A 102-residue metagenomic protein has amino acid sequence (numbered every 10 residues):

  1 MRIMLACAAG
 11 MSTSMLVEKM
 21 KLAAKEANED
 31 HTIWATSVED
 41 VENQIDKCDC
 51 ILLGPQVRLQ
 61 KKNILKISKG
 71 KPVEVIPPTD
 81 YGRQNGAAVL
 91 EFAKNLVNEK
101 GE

Functional and structural regions predicted by a protein language model:
R2-A8, D49-L52, E74-P77: Short glycine-rich or small-residue beta-strand-to-loop segments that form or flank ligand, phosphate, metal/Fe-S
R2-D40: Conserved active-site segments centered on acidic
I3, E74-E102: Ser/Thr/Gly-rich flexible loops in soluble cytosolic domains mediating phosphotransfer, phosphorylation
G10-M11, R58, T79-D80: Short, surface-exposed acidic/glycine-rich loop or hinge patches that mediate macromolecular interfaces
V17-M20, I64, I76-P78, N85: Non-catalytic interaction surface on structured domains
E18, L22, K66, E91 (+1 more regions): Short, well-ordered alpha-helices that flank and scaffold nucleotide-derived cofactor binding pockets
H31-D46, L53-V73, Q84-A88: Cofactor-cradling patches in redox/metallo enzymes
